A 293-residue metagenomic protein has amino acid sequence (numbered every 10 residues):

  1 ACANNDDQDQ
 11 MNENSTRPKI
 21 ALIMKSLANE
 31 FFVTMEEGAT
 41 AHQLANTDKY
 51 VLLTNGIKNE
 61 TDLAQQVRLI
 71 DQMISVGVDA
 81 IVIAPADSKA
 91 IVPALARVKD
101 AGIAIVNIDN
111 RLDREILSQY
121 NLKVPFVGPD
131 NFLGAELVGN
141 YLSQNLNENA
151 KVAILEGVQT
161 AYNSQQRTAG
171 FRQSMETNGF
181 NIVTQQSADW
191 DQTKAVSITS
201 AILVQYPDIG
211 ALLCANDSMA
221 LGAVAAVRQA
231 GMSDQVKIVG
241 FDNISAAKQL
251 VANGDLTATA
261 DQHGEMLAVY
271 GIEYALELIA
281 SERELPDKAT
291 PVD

Functional and structural regions predicted by a protein language model:
C2-M11: Bacterial lipoprotein signal-peptidase II cleavage site
E13-T16, L155, Q159, N163 (+2 more regions): Hinge/cleft segment of the Venus flytrap/periplasmic-binding protein
K19-H42, N46, L53-V67, V78 (+4 more regions): Extracytoplasmic "Venus flytrap"
I20, Q66, F126-V152, A195 (+2 more regions): Hydrophobic alpha-helical segments within soluble ligand-binding/sensing domains
F31-N46, Y50, G134-V138, Y162-N181 (+3 more regions): Short, solvent-exposed amphipathic alpha-helices that sit in or adjacent to ligand/effector-binding or catalytic
L63-D79, V196-D208: Short, well-structured alpha-helical segments in soluble
I83-D100, F171, V183, A188-Q249: Hydrophobic alpha-helical
S88, P93-L133, Q144, K151 (+2 more regions): Flexible loop/hinge segments that line or gate small-molecule binding clefts
